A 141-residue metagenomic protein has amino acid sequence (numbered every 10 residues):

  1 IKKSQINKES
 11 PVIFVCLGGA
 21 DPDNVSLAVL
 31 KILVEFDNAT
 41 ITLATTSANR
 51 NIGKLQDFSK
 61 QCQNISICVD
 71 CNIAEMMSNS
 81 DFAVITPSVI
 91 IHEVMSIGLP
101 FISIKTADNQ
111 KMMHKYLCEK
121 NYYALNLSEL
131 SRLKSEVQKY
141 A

Functional and structural regions predicted by a protein language model:
I1-A44, A48-A141: Nucleotide-activated sugar donor-binding and catalytic core shared by glycosyltransferases and related lipid-linked
